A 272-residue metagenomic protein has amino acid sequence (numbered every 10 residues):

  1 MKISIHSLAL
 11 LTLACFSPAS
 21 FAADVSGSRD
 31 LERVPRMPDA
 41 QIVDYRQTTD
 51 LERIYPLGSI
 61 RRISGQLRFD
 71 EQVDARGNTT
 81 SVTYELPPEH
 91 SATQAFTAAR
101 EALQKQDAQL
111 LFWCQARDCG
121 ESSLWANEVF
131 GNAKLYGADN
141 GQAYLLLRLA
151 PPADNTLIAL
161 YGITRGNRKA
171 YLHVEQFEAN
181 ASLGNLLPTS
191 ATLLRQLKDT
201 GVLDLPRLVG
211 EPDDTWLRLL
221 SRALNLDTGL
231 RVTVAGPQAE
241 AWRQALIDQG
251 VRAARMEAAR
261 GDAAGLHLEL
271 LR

Functional and structural regions predicted by a protein language model:
M1-A9: Bacterial N-terminal signal peptides that target proteins for export
A9-S17: Bacterial N-terminal signal peptides
F21-L226, E240-V251, A258-R272: An acidic-aromatic pocket/loop used at catalytic or ligand-binding sites
D227-V234, A254: Hydrophobic beta-strand segments of well-ordered beta-sheets in folded domains
P237: Short Gly/Pro-enriched loop/turn and capping motifs at secondary-structure junctions
